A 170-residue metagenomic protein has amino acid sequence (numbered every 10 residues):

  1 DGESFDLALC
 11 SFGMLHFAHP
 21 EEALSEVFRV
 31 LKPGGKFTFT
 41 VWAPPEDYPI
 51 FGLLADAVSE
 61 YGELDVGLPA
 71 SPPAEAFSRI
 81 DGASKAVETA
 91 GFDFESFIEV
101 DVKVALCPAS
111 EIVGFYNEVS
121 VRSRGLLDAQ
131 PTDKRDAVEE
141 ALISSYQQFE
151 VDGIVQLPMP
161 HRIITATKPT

Functional and structural regions predicted by a protein language model:
D1-A8: A short acidic, Gly/Pro-enriched loop at the edge of an enzyme's catalytic core that lines a small-molecule cofactor
F12-L15: Short catalytic micro-motifs in class I SAM-dependent methyltransferases
F17-H19: HTH DNA-binding helix-turn interface
E21-E22, F28-P108, S123, L127: Conserved catalytic/acceptor-binding region of the Class I
V27, A166: Class I S-adenosylmethionine-dependent transferase superfamily signal
A90, S96-G153: C-terminal helical/coil "lid" or tail adjacent to the Rossmann-like core of SAM-dependent
I154, T167-T170: Generic C-terminal helix-cap and adjacent flexible tail
